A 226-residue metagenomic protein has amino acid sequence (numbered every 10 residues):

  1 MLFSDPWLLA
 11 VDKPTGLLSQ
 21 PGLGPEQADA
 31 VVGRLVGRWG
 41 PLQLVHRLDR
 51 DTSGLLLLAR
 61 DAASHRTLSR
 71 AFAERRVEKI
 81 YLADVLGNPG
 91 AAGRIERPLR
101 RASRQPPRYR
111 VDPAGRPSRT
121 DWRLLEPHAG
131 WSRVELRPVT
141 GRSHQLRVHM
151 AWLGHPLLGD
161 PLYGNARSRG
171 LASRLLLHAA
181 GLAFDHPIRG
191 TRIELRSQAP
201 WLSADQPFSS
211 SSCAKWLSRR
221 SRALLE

Functional and structural regions predicted by a protein language model:
M1-R119, E126-A129, L171, L176 (+1 more regions): RNA pseudouridine synthases
A28-V31, R101, T120, A129-F184 (+4 more regions): Pseudouridine synthase
